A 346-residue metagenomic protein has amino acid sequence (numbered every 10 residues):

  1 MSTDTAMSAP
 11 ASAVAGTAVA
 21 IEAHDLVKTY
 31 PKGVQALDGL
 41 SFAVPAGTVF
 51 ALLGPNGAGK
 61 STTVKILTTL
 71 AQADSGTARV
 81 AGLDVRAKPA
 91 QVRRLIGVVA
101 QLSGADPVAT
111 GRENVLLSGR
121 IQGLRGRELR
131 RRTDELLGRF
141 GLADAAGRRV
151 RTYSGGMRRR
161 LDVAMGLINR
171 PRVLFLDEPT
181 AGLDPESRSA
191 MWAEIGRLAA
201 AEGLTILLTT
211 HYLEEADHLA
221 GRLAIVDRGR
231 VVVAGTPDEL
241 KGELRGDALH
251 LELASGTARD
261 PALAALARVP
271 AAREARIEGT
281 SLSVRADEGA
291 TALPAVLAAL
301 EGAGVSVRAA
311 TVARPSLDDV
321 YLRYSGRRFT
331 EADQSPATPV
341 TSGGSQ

Functional and structural regions predicted by a protein language model:
M1-T29, R327-Q346: ABC-family P-loop ATPase nucleotide-binding domain
A18-A23, K28-R228, V232-V233: ABC transporter nucleotide-binding domains
G97, G123, G141, D162 (+5 more regions): A generic structural signal for secondary-structure junctions that act as hinges or helix/strand caps at the edges
A193-D287, T311: ABC transporter nucleotide-binding domain
P261-V269, A295-V305: Generic non-transmembrane alpha-helical segments
V307-A313: A cross-kingdom feature of multi-pass membrane systems that activates on extracytoplasmic/periplasmic
Y321: Residue-level signature of catalytic and energy-coupling elements of molecular machines, predominantly ATP/GTP-dependent
